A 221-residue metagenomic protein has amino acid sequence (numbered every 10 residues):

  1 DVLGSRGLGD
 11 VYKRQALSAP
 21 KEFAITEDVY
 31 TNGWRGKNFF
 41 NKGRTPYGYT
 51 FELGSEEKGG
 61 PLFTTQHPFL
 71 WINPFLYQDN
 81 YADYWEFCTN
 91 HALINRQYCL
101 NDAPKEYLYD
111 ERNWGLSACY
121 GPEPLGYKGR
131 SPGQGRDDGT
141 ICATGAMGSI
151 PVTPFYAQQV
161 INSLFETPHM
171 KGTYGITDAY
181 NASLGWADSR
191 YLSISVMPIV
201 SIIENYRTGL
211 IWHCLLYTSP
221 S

Functional and structural regions predicted by a protein language model:
D1, E57, D188-S189: Alpha-helix N-cap/helix-initiation motif
D1-Y12, Y217-S221: Single conserved hydrophobic/aromatic residue that forms the stacking wall/gate of nucleotide- or nucleobase-binding
S5-R6, D10-N162, T167-G175: Extended ligand-binding clefts on enzyme/binding-domain cores
N162-S219: TerminUS-proximal long segments
